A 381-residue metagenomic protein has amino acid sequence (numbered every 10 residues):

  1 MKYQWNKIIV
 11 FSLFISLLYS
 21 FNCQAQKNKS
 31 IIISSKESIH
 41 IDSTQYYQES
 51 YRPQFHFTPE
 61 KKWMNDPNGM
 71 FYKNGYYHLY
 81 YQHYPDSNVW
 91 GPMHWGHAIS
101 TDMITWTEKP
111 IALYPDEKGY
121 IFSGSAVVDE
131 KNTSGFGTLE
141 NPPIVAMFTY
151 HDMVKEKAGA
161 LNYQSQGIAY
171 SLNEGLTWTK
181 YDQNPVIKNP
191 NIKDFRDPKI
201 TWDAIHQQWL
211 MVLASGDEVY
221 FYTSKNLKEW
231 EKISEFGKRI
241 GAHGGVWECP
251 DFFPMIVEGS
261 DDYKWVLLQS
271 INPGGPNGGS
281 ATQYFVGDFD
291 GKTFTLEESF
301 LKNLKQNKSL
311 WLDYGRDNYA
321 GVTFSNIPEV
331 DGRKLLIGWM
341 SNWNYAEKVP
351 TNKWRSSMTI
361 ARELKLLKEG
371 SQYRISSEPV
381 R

Functional and structural regions predicted by a protein language model:
M1-K29: Bacterial Sec-dependent N-terminal signal peptides
Q26-P198, W202-E248, I256-Y314, E329-R333 (+1 more regions): Beta-rich carbohydrate-recognition and catalytic domains
G315-S325: Catalytic and ligand-binding motifs that coordinate phosphates/metal ions in nucleic-acid-processing enzymes
